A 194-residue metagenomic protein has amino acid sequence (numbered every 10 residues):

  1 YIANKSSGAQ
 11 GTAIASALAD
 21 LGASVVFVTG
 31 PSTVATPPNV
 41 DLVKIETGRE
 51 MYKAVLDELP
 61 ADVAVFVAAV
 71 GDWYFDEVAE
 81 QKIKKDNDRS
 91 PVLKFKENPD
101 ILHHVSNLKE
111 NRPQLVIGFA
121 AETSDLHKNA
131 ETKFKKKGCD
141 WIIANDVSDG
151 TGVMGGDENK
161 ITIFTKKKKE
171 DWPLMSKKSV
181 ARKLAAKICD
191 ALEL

Functional and structural regions predicted by a protein language model:
Y1-N4, V40-V43, V78-K82, E131-K133 (+1 more regions): Short, glycine/charged-enriched secondary-structure capping and boundary segments
Y1-S6, S90-L93, D171-P173: Short pre-catalytic strand/loop immediately N-terminal to key active-site residues, enriched for Gly-Thr
Y1-T47: Glycine-rich phosphate/diphosphate-binding loop of Rossmann-like nucleotide-binding domains
Q10-G11, E97, I101, V180: Catalytic-loop motifs flanking and including active-site residues across diverse enzymes
A19-S24, T33, L56-A64, S106-E110 (+3 more regions): Generic secondary-structure signature for well-ordered alpha-helical cores
E46-A120, S124-V147, T151: Glycine-rich phosphate-binding loop
N111, D125-L194: Glycine-rich phosphate/adenylate-binding loop
